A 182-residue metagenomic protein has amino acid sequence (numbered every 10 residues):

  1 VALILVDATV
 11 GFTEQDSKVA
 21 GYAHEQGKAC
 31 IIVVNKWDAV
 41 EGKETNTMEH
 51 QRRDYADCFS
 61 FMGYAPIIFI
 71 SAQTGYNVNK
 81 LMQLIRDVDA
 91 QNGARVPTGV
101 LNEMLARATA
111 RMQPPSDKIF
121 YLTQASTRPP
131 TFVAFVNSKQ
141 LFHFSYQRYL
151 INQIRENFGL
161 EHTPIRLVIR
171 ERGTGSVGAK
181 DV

Functional and structural regions predicted by a protein language model:
V1: Conserved G1/Walker A P-loop phosphate-binding module
I4, V10-V182: C-terminal-of-GTPase-core extension/linker across diverse P-loop GTPases
